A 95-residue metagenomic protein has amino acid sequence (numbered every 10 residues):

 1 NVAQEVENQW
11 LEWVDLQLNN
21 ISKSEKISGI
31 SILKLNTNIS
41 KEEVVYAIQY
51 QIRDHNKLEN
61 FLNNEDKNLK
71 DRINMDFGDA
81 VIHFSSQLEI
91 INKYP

Functional and structural regions predicted by a protein language model:
N1, L33-E65: Short, well-ordered beta-strand segments in beta-rich or mixed alpha/beta enzyme and ligand-binding folds
N1-N8, I52-H55, I82-Q87: Short, charge-rich amphipathic segments
E5-E7, E12, E25, E42-E43 (+3 more regions): Glutamate identity and glutamate-enriched acidic tracts
V6-I32, N68-R72: Short amphipathic alpha-helical segments
S22-S24, R53-N56, K93-P95: A short, structured loop/turn motif at beta-sheet edges
S31-E43, A47, D71-P95: Glycine-rich beta-strand-turn "strand-cap" elements at beta-sheet edges
N60-D76: Hydrophobic transmembrane alpha-helix bundles
